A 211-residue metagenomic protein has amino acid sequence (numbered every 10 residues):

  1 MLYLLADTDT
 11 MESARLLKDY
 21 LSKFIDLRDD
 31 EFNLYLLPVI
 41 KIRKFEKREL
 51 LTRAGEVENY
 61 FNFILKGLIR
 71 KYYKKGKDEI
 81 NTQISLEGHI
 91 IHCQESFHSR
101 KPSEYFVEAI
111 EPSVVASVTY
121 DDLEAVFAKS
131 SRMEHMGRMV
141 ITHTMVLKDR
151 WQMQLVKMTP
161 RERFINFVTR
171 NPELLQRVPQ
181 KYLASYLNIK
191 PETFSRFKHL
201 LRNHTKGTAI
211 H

Functional and structural regions predicted by a protein language model:
M1-K41, S96: Cyclic nucleotide-binding regulatory module and flanking cytosolic helices
K41, L68-Y73, H89-I90, V114-V115: Short beta-strand segments in beta-sandwich/barrel cores
R48, N59-R70, E87-G88: Glycine- and acidic-residue-biased ligand/ion/polar-headgroup-sensing regions
L51-E56: Short phosphate-coordinating micro-motif centered on Lys-Gly-acidic
Y72, C93-Q94, V126, F167 (+1 more regions): Residues that scaffold the ATP/ADP-binding catalytic core of kinase and kinase-like folds
I80-M139: Cyclic-nucleotide recognition modules
T144-M153: Short, Lys/Arg-enriched N-terminal segment that forms or immediately precedes the first helix of a structured domain
M158-H211: Phosphate-/nucleic-acid-contacting segments
